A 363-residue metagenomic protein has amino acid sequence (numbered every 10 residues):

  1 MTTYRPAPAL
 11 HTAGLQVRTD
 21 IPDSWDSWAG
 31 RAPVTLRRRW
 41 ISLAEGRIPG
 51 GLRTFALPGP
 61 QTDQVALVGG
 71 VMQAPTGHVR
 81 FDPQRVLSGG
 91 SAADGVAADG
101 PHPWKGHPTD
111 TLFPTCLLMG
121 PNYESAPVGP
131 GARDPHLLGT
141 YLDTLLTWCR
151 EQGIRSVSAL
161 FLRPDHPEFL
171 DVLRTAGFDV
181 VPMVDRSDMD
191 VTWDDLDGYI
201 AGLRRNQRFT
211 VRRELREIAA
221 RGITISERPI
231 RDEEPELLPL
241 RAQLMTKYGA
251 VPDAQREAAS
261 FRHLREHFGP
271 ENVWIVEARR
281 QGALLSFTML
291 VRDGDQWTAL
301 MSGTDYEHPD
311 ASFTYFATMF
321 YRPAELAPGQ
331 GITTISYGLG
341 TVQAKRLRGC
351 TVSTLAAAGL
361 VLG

Functional and structural regions predicted by a protein language model:
M1-G363: N-acyltransferase acceptor-side catalytic subdomain
